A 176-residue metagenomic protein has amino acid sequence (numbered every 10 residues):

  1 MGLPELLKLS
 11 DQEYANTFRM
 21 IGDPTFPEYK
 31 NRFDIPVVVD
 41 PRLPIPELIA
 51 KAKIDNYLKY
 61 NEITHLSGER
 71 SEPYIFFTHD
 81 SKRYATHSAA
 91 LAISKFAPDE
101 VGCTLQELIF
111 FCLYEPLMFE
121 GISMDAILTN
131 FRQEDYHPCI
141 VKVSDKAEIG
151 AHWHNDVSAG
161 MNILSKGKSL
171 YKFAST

Functional and structural regions predicted by a protein language model:
M1-V101, E107-T176: A binding-site-centric feature that preferentially detects glycan-recognition modules on secreted/surface proteins
